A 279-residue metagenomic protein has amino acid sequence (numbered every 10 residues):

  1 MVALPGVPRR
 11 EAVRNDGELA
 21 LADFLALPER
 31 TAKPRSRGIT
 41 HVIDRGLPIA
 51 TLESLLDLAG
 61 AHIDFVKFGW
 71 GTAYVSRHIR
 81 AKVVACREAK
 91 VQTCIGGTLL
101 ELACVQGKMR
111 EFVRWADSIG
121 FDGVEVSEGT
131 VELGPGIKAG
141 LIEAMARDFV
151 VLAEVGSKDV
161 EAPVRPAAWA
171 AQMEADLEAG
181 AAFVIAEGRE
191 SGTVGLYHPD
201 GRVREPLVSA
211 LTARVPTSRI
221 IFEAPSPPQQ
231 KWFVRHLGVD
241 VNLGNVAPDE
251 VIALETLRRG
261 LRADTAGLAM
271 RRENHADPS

Functional and structural regions predicted by a protein language model:
V2, G6-P28, S209-S279: C-terminal alpha-helical cap/extension of soluble enzyme domains
V2-A85: Conserved N-terminal beta1-alpha1 strand-loop-helix module at the mouth
A32, E53-A61, R77-K90, E111-G120 (+3 more regions): Acidic (Asp/Glu)-rich catalytic clusters
S36-A50, G69-A73, C94-K108, E154-A168: Active-site mouth loops of central-metabolism enzymes
R37-I43, D64-F68, T93-G97, V124-V126 (+4 more regions): Hydrophobic faces of well-ordered beta-strands that scaffold small-molecule active sites in alpha/beta enzyme cores
A50, A73-C86, L102-E111, E128-F149 (+4 more regions): Active-site-adjacent beta->alpha loops and helix N-cap segments on the catalytic face of soluble alpha/beta enzymes
S54, K108-R114, V164-E178, P225-V239: Catalytic cores of alpha/beta
I119, G123-T130, E178-T193, D240-L257 (+1 more regions): Glycine-rich phosphate-binding active-site loops on the catalytic face of alpha/beta enzymes
